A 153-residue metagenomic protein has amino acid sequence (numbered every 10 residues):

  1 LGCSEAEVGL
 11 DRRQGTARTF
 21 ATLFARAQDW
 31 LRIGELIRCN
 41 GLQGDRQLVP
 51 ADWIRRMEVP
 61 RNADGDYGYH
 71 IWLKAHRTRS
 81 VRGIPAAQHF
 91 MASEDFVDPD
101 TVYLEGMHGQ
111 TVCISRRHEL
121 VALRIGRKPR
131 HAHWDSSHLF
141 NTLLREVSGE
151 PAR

Functional and structural regions predicted by a protein language model:
L1-A25: Active-site helix/loop module of the DD-peptidase/beta-lactamase fold, centered on the serine-lysine SxxK catalytic
L1-E5, A27, G34-G41, R61 (+2 more regions): Sec/Tat-exported extracytoplasmic proteins
S4-L10, V59-V121: Active-site Gly/Thr loop motif
R13-A17, W30, I37, G41 (+3 more regions): Solvent-exposed loop/turn segments at secondary-structure junctions within structured extracellular/periplasmic domains
A21-L42, Q110-I125: Active-site-proximal alpha-helical segments within enzyme catalytic domains
L31-R38, I54, E58, W72 (+2 more regions): Non-transmembrane alpha-helical segments in soluble domains of secreted/periplasmic/extracellular proteins
G41-P50: Structural helix-adjacent loops and short alpha-helical linkers that scaffold large soluble proteins
T101-R153: Structured C-terminal helix/loop/strand segments within mature extracytoplasmic catalytic/sensor domains
